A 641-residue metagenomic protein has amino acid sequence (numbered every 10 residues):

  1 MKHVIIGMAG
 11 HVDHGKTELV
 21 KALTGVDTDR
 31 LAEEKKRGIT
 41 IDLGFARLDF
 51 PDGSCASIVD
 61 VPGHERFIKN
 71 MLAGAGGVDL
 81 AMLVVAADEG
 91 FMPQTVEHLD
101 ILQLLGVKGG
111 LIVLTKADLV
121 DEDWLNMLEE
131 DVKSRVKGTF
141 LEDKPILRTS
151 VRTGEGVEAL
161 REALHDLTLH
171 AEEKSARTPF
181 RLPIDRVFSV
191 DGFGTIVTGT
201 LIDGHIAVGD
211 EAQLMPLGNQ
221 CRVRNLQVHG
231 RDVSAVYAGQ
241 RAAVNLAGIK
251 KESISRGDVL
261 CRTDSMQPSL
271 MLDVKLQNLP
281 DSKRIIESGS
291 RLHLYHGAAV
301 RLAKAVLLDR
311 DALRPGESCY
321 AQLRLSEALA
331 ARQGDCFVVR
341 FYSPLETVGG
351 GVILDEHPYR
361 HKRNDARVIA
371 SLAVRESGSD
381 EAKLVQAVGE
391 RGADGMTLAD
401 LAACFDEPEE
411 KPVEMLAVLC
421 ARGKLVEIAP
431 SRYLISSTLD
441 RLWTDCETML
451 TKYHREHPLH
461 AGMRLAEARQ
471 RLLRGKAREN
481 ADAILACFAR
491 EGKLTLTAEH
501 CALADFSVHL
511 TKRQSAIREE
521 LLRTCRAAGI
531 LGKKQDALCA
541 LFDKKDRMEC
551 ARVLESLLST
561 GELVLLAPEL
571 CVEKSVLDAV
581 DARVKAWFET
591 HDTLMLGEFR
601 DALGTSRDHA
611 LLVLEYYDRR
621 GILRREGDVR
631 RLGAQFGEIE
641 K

Functional and structural regions predicted by a protein language model:
M1-V61, E65: Conserved G1/Walker A P-loop phosphate-binding module
M8, V120-W124, S134, I249-L565 (+3 more regions): C-terminal effector modules of nucleic-acid-centric enzymes and ribosome-associated factors
H11, V187, G204, L226 (+2 more regions): Residue-level recognition of beta-strand microenvironments
D13, L19, G38, D60 (+15 more regions): Residue-level signature of catalytic and energy-coupling elements of molecular machines, predominantly ATP/GTP-dependent
L19-A22, Q94-I101, M127-R135, A159-L167: Alpha-helical scaffold elements adjacent to nucleotide-binding pockets in ATP/GTP-utilizing enzyme cores
C55, V61-R66, G76-M127: Conserved Switch II/interswitch segment of TRAFAC-class P-loop GTPases
H64-E65, D88-M92, V107, K116-D121 (+7 more regions): Conserved nucleotide-binding/hydrolysis micro-motifs of P-loop NTPases
A117, D123, S134-S282: Conserved catalytic-core segments of large NTP-driven translation/proteostasis enzymes
